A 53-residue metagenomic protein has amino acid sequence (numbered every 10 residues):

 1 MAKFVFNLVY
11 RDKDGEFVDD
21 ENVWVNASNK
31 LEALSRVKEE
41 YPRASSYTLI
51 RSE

Functional and structural regions predicted by a protein language model:
M1-V18: Short aromatic-glycine-(Arg/Gly/Cys) micro-motifs in beta-strand/loop hairpins
M1-V5, V23, L34, P42-S45: A generic structural signal for ordered secondary structure
R11-K13, S28-K30, S52: Generic structural motif
D12-D14, V23, T48: N-terminal processing/targeting junctions
V18-S28: A short, exposed loop/beta-hairpin motif centered on an aromatic-Gly-Thr core
K30-V37: Low-complexity, intrinsically disordered Gly/Pro/Thr-rich segments
E39-E53: Short, mixed-charge low-complexity intrinsically disordered segments
